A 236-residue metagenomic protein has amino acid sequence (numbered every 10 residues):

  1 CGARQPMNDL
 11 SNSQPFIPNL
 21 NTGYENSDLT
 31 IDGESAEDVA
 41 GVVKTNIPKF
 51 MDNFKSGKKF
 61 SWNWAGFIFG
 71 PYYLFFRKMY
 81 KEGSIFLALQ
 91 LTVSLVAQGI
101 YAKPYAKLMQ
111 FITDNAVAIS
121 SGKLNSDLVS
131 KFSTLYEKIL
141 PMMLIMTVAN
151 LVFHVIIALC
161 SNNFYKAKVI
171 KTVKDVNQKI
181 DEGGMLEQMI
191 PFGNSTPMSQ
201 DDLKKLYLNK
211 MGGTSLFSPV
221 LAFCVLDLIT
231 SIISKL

Functional and structural regions predicted by a protein language model:
C1, Q14-I17, K78: Intrinsically disordered, low-complexity Pro/Gly-rich regions
C1-D9: Cys/His-rich metal-coordination motifs, chiefly Zn-binding "fingers/knuckles"
G2, N63-A65, Y165: Short linear interaction motif-like sites in intrinsically disordered regions of transcription factors
N8-M51, K55, Q90-L236: Transmembrane helix recognition focused on a "late"/terminal membrane span
P48-I85: Membrane interfacial helix-start motif at the N-side
